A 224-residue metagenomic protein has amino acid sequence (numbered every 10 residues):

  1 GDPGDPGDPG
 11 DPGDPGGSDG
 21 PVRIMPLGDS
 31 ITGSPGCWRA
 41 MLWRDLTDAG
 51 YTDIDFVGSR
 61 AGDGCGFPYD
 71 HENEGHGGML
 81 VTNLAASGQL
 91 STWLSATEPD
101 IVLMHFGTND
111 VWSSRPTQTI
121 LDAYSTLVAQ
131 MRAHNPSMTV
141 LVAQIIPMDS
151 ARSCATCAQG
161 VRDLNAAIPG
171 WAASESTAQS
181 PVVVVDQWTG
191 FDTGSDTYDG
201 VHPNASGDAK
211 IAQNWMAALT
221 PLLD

Functional and structural regions predicted by a protein language model:
G1-D19: Ser/Thr-rich, Pro/Gly/Ala-heavy low-complexity intrinsically disordered linkers and tails of secreted extracellular
G20-I24, A49-D55, T97-L103, H134-L141 (+2 more regions): Loop/turn elements at helix/coil->beta-strand transitions in domains of secreted/extracellular proteins
I24-M25, I31-A123, C157, R162 (+1 more regions): Conserved SGNH/GDSL esterase-like catalytic core that processes O-acyl groups on lipids and polysaccharides
L27, D196-D224: Histidine-centered active-site loop/cap adjacent to the catalytic His in serine esterases/O-acetyl transfer systems
S30, S34, R44-A49, W93-A96 (+4 more regions): Structured segments of extracytoplasmic/periplasmic soluble domains in secreted or envelope-associated proteins
S59-T82, T177, V184-P203: Divalent cation-coordinating acidic motifs and surrounding scaffolds that mediate Ca2+/Mg2+/Mn2+/Zn2+-dependent binding
H105-N109, A129-D163, W188: Active-site segments of SGNH/GDSL-like serine hydrolases that catalyze O-acetyl group transfer/hydrolysis on lipids
P147-D186, A205-A209: Substrate-gating cap/lid alpha-helix
